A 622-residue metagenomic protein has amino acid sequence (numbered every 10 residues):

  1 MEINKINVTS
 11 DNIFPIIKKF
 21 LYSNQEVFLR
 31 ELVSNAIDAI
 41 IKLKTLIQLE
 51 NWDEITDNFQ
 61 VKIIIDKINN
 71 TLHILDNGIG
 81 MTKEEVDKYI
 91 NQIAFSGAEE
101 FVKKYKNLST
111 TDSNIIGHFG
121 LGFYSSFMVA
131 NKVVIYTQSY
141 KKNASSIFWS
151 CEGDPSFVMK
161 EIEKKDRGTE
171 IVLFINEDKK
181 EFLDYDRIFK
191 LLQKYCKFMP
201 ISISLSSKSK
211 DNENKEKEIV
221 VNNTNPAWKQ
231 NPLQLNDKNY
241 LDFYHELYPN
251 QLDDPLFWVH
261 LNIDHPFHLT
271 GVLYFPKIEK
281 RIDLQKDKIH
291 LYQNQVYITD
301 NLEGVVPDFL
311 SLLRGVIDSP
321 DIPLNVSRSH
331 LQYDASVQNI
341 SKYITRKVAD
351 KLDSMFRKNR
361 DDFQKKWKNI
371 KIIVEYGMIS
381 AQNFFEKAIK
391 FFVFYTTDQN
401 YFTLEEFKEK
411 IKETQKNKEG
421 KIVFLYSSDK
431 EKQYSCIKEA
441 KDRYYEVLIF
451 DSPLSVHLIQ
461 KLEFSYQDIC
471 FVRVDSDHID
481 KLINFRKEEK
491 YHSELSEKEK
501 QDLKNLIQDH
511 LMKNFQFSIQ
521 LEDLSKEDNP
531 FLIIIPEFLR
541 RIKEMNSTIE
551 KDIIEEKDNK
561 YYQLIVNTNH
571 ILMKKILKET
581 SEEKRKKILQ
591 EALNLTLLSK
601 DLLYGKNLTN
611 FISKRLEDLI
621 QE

Functional and structural regions predicted by a protein language model:
M1-E177, E181-F182, K190: GHKL (Bergerat-fold) ATPase N-terminal catalytic module, capturing the glycine-rich phosphate-binding loop and acidic
I115, V133-S156, N176-K180, D186-E622: GHKL/Bergerat-fold ATPase module in large chromosome/replication-associated machines
